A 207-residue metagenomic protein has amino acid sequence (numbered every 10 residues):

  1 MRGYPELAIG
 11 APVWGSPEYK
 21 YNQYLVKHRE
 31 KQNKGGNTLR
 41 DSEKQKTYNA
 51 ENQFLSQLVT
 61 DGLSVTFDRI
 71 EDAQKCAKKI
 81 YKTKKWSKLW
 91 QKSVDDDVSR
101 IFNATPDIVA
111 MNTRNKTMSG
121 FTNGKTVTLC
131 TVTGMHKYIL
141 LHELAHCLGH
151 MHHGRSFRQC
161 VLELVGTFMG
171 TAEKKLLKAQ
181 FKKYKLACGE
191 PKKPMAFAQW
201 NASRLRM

Functional and structural regions predicted by a protein language model:
M1-R2, R40: The identity of the second residue at the extreme N-terminus of proteins
E6-I9, I108: N-terminal cationic amphipathic segment used for targeting or macromolecule association
W14-G134, H150-M207: Metalloprotease/metallohydrolase-associated module, dominated by Zn2+-dependent proteases
Y138-H150: Active-site recognition of the HExxH zinc-binding catalytic motif
